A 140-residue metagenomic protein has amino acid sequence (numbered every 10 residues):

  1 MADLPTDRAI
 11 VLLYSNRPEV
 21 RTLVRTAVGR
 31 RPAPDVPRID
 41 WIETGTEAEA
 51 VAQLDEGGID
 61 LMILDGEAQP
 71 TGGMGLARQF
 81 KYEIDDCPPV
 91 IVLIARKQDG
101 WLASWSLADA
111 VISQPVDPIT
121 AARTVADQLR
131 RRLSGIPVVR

Functional and structural regions predicted by a protein language model:
D7-G29, M62: Conserved acidic segment of CheY-like receiver
L23, V116-V125: C-terminal output helix
V36-G45: Short hydrophobic/Thr-rich beta-strand motif most characteristic of the beta2 strand and flanking loop of CheY-like
T44-L61: Acidic, metal-coordinating helix/loop segments flanking the phosphotransfer/catalytic sites of two-component signaling
D60-K81: Conserved phosphotransfer microenvironments
I84-P89: His-Asp phosphorelay/catalytic-motif detector in bacterial-type signaling
A95-V111: Alpha4 helix (beta4-alpha4-beta5 surface) of REC/receiver domains from two-component response regulators
A126-R140: The C-terminal output helix
